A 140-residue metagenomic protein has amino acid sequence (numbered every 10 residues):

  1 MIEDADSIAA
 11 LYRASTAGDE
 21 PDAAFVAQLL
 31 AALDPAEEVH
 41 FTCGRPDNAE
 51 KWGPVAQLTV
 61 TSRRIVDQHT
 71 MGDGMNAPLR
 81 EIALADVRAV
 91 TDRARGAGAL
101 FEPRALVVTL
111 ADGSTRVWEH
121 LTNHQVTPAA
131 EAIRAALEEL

Functional and structural regions predicted by a protein language model:
M1-L58: Anionic N-terminal interaction surfaces
I2-A17, N123-L140: Terminal and domain-flanking low-complexity segments
L29, T91-A94, I133, L137: Hydrophobic, Leu/Ile/Phe/Ala-enriched alpha-helical segments that form helix-helix packing faces
P35, G44-P103, L140: Phosphoinositide-binding peripheral membrane targeting modules
T70, G74, A105-V107, T127-L137: Short, surface-exposed, charge-dense and proline/glycine-enriched linear segments
D86-R88, R104-T115, R134-E139: A general structural signal for short secondary-structure boundary/capping elements
V108-A129: Canonical phosphoinositide-binding patch of PH/PH-like domains
